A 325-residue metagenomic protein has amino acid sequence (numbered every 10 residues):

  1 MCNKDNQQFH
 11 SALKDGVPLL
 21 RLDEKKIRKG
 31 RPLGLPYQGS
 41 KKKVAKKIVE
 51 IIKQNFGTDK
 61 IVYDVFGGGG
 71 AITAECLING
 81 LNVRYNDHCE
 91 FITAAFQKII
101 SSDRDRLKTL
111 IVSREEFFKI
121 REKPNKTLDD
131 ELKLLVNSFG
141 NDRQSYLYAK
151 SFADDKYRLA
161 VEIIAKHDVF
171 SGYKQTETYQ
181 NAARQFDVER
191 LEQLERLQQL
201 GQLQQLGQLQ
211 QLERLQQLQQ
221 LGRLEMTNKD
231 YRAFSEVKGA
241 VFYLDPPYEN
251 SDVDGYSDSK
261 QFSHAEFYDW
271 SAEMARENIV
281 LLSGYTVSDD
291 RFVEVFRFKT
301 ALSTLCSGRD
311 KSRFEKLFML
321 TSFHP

Functional and structural regions predicted by a protein language model:
M1-Y63, G67, A71-A74, I78 (+1 more regions): S-adenosyl-L-methionine
K4, F9, E249-N250, Y256-P325: Long, positively charged, glycine-interspersed low-complexity recognition regions
K29-Q38, N250-K260: Glycine-rich phosphate-binding "P-loop"
I48, V62-C76, Y85-C89, L132-Y146 (+3 more regions): Conserved proline-anchored active-site loop of SAM-dependent methyltransferases that bridges a beta-strand
T58-V62, L81-N82, L221-L224, S271-A272 (+1 more regions): Short active-site oxyanion
C76-I78, F234-K238, T286-V295: Short loop/helix-cap segments at secondary-structure boundaries that form the rim of catalytic
I78-G222: Class I S-adenosyl-L-methionine-dependent methyltransferase module
H88, Q217-A233, Y256-F262: Adenosine-cofactor binding site in Rossmann-like domains, unifying the SAM/SAH pocket of S-adenosylmethionine-dependent
